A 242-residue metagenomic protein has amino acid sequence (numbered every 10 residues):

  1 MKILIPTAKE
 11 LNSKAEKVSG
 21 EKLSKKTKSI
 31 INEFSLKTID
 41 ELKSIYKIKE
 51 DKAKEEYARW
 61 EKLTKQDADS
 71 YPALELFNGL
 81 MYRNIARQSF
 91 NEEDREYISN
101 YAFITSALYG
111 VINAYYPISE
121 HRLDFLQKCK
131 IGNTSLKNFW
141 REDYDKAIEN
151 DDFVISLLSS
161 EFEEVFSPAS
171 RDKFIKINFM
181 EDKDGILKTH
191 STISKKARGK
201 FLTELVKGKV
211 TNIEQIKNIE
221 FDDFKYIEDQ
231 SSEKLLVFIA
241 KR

Functional and structural regions predicted by a protein language model:
K2-S89: Active-site helix-to-loop segments that bind/position phosphate- or nucleotide-bearing substrates and donors across
R87-K234, I239-R242: Internal, well-folded beta-alpha domain core
